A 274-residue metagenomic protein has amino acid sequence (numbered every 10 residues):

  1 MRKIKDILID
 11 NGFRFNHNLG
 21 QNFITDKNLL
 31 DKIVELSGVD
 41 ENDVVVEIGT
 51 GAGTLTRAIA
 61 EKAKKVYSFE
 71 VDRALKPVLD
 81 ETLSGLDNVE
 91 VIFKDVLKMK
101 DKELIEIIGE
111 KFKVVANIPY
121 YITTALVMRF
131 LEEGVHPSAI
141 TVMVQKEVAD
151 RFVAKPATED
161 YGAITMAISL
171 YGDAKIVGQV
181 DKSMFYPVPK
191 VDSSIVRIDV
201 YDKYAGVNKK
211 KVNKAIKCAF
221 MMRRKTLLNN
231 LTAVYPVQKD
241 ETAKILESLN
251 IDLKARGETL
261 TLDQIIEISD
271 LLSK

Functional and structural regions predicted by a protein language model:
M1-C218, E258, K274: Catalytic cores of RNA-modifying enzymes
K3, G38-V44, T54-L55, Y235 (+1 more regions): Peripheral terminal appendages
I33, L231, S269: Hydrophobic "lid"/C-terminal helical patch of Rossmann-like NAD(P)-dependent dehydrogenase/epimerase domains
S194, I198-V200, A205-K244, L249-D252 (+1 more regions): An accessory alpha-helical subdomain
